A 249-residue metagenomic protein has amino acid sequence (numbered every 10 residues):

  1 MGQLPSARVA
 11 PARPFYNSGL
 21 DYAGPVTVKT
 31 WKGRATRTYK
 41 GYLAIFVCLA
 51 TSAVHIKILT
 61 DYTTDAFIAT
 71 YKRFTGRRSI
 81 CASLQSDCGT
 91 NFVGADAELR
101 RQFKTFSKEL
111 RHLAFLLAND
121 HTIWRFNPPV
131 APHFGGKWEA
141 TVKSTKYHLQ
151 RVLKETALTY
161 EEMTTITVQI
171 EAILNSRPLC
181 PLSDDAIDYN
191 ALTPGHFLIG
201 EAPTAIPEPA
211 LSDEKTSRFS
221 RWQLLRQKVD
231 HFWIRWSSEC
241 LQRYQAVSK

Functional and structural regions predicted by a protein language model:
M1-R13, R101-F103, L241-A246: Basic, flexible linker segments flanking DNA-binding modules in nucleic acid-interacting mobile-element proteins
L4-H55, T60: An active-site-proximal beta-strand-loop segment
A23, L49-A50, L59-T64, D87-T90 (+3 more regions): An acidic- and aromatic-residue-enriched active-site/binding cleft used to recognize and process polar
K40, I56-S83, F103: Active-site beta-loop-alpha junctions of metal-dependent nucleic acid enzymes, especially the RNase H-like/DDE
L49-A50, F74-A82, L113-D120, T156: Secondary-structure transition/capping motifs at alpha-helix termini and the adjoining loop/turn into the next element
L49-D65, S238-S248: A short, polar/acidic, helix/strand-boundary loop motif
C88-S107: RNase H catalytic domain
A95-R100, A114-K249: Domain-scale segment recognizer with a strong primary affinity for retroviral/LTR-retrotransposon integrase
